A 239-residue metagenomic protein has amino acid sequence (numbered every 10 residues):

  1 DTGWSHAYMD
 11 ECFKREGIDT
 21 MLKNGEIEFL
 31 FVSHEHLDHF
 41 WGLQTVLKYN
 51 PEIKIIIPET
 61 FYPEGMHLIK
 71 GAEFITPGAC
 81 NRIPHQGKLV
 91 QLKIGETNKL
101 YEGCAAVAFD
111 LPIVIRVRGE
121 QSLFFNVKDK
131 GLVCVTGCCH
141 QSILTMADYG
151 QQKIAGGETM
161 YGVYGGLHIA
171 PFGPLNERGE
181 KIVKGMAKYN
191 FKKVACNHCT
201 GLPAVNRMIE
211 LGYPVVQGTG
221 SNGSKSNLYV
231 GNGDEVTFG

Functional and structural regions predicted by a protein language model:
D1-E16, E120-T136: Conserved beta-strand hairpin/beta-sheet module of binuclear metal-dependent hydrolase folds, prominently
D1-F29, I143-L144, G150-K153: Pre-active-site segment of Zn-dependent metallo-hydrolases
D1-T2, E26-H36, I56-E59, C134-C138 (+2 more regions): Active-site neighborhood of phospho(di)ester-bond hydrolases with catalytic His/Asp-centered motifs
H6-A7, E35-G42, Y62-G65, H140-L144 (+2 more regions): Active-site environment of divalent metal-dependent phosphoester hydrolases
G25-L92, E96, A187-K193, I209 (+1 more regions): Active-site HxH/HxHxD metal-binding segment of metal-dependent hydrolases
G71-E73, P77-K130: Active-site-proximal loop/helix segment associated with metal-binding centers of metalloenzymes
L175-G185: Charged helix-capping and loop-helix junction motifs
G185-G239: Binuclear metal-ion centers of metallo-dependent hydrolases, dominated by the metallo-beta-lactamase
